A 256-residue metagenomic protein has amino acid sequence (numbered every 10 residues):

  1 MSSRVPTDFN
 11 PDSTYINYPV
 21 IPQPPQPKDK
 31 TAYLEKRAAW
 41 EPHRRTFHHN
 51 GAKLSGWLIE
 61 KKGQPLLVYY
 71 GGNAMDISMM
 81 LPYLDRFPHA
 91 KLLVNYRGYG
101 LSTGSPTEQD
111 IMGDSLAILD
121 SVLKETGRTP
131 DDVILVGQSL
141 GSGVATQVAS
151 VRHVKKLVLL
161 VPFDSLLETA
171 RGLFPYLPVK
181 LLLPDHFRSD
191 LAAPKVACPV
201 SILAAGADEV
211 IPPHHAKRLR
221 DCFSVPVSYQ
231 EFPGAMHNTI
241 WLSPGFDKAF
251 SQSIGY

Functional and structural regions predicted by a protein language model:
M1-T46: An N-terminal hydrophobic leader/cap segment in hydrolases
H49-V122: Membrane-embedded segments
T103, A235-G245: Catalytic histidine-centered segment of alpha/beta-hydrolase-like enzymes
G127-S139: Alpha/beta-hydrolase fold nucleophile elbow
S142-A192, C198, L242-P244: Hydrolase active-site cap/lid region
S189, C198, P212-D221: Short alpha-helix in the alpha/beta-hydrolase fold that links the catalytic acid
K195-A197, S201-D208: Short beta-strand/loop motif that positions the catalytic acidic residue of the alpha/beta-hydrolase fold
G206-I211, H237-T239: Acidic catalytic loop of the alpha/beta-hydrolase fold
